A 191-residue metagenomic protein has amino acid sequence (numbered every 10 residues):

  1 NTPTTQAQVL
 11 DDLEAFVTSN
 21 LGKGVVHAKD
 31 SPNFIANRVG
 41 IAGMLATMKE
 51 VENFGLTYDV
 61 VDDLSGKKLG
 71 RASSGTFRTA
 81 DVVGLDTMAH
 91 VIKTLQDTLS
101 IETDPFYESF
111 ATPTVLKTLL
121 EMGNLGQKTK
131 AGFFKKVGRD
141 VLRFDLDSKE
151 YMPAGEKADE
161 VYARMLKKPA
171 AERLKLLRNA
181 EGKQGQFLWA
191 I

Functional and structural regions predicted by a protein language model:
N1-I191: N-terminal glycine-rich phosphate-binding loop for ADP-containing cofactors
